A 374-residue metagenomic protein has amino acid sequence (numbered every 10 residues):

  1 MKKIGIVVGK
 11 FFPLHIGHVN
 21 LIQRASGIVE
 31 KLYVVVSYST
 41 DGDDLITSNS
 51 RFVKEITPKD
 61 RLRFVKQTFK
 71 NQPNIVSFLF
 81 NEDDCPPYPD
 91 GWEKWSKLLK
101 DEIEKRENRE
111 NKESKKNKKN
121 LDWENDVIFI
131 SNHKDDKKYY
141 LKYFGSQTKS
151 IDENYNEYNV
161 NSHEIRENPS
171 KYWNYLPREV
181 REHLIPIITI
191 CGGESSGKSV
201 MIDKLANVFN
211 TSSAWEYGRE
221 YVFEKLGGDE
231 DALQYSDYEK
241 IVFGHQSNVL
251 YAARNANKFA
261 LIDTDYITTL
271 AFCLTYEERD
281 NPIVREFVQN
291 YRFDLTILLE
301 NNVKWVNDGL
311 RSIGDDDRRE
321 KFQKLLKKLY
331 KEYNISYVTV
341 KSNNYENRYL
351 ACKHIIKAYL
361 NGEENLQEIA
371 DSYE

Functional and structural regions predicted by a protein language model:
M1-P186: Nucleotidyltransferase catalytic core that binds NTPs
I190: Hydrophobic anchor at the beta1->P-loop junction of P-loop NTPases
E194: The conserved Walker
K198: Conserved lysine of the Walker
M201, L205: Hydrophobic positions on the alpha1 helix immediately C-terminal to the Walker A/P-loop
N207-L250: Conserved substrate/cofactor phosphate-moiety recognition/catalytic segment in nucleotide-dependent phosphotransferases
K240-Y291: Glycine-rich phosphate-binding loop used to anchor ATP phosphates in small-molecule kinases, encompassing both
E277-E346, I369-D371: A glycine- and Lys/Arg-enriched "phosphate-lid" helix/loop adjacent to the NTP-binding pocket of small-molecule kinases
